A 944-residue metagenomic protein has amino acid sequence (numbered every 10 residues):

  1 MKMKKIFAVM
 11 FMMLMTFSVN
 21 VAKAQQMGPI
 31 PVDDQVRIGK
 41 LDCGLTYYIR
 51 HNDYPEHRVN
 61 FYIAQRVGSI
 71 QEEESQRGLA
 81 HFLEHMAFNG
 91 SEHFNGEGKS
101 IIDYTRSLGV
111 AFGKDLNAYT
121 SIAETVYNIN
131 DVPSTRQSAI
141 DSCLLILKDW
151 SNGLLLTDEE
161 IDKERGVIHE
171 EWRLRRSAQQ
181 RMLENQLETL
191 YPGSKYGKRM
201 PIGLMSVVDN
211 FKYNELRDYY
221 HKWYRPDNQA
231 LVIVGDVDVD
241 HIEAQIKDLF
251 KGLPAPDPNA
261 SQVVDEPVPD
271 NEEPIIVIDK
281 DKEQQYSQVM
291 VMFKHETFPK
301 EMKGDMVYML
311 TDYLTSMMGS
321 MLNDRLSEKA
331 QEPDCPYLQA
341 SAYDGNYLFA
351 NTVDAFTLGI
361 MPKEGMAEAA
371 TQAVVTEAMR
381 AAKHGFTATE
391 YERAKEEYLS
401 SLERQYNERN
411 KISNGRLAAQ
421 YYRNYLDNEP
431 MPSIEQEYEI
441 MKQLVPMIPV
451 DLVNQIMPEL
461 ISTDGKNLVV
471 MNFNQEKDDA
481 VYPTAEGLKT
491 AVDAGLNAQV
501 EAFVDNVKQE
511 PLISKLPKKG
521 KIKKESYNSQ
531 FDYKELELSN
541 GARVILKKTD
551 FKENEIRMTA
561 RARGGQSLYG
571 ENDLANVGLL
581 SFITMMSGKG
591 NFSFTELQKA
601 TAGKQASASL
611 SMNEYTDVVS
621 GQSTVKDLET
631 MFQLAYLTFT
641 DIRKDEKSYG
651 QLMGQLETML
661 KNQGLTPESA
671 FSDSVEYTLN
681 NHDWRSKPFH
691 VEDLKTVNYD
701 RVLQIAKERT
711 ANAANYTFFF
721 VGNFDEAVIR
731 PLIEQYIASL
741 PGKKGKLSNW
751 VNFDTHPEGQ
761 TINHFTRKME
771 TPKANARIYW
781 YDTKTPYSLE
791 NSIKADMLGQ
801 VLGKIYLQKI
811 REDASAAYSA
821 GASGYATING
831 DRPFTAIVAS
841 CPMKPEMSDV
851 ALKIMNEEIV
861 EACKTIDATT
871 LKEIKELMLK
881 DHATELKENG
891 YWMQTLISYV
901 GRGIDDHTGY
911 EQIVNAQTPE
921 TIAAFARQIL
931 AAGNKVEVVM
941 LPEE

Functional and structural regions predicted by a protein language model:
M1-Q26: Bacterial Sec-dependent N-terminal signal peptides
V21-I49, D238-Y313, M318-N323, S327 (+10 more regions): Proteolytic maturation boundary segments
Y48-R50, P55-E72, L79-A80, E97-D149 (+15 more regions): M16 family metallopeptidases and their MPP-like homologs
R77-H85, N89, S320, L574-F582 (+1 more regions): Active-site recognition of the HExxH zinc-binding catalytic motif
S121-T125, K163-E170: Short, structured secondary-structure elements that scaffold catalytic or ligand/cofactor-binding regions
G153-L156, E160-I161, I448-L452, I456 (+2 more regions): Peptidyl-prolyl cis-trans isomerase
R165-D227, V234, V239-I246, A255-D265 (+1 more regions): Hydrophobic, small-residue-rich alpha-helical packing segments that form membrane-like cores
Y224, T710-A711: Flexible, low-complexity linker/tail segments at the boundary of structured domains
